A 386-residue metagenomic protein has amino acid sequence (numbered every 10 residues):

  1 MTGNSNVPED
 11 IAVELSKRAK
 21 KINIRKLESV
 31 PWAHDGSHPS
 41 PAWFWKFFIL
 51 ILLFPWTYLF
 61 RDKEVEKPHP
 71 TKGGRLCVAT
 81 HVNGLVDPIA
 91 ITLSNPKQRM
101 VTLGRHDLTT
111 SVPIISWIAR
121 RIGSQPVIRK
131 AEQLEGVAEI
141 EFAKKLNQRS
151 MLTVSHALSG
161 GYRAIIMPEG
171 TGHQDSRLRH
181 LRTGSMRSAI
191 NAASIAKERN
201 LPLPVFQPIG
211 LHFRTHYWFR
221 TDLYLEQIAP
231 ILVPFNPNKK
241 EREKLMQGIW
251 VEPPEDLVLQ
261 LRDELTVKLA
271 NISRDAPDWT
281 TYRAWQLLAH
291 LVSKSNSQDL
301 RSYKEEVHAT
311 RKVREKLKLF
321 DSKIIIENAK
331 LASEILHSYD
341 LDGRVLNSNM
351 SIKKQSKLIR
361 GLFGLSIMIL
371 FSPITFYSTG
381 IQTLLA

Functional and structural regions predicted by a protein language model:
M1-V86, I91-M100, R105, S111-V112 (+4 more regions): Membrane-interfacial terminal anchoring regions of lipid-handling membrane enzymes
L15-S16, A131-L134: Polar-ligand-bearing catalytic/cofactor-coordination segments of membrane-embedded or membrane-tethered inner-membrane
R121-I122, S185: Residue-level signature of transmembrane alpha-helix interfaces in integral membrane proteins
Q125-V127: Conserved nucleotide-sugar phosphate-binding/catalytic loop shared by glycosyltransferases and other
A131, P168-G172, I231: Short, histidine-centered active-site or binding-site loop motifs used for metal coordination, general acid-base
E135-E139: A short, charged, and often flexible helix/loop element on the N-terminal side of the glycosyltransferase catalytic
M151-M186: Catalytic-site beta-strand/loop segments enriched in glycine and acidic/polar residues
G184-I195: An active-site-proximal "capping" alpha-helix that borders the catalytic cofactor pocket
